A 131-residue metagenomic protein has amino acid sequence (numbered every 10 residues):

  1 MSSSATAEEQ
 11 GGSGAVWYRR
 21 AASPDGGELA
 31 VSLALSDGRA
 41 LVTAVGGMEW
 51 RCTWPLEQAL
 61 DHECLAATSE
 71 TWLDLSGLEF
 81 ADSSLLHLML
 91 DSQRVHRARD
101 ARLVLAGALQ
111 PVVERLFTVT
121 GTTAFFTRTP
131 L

Functional and structural regions predicted by a protein language model:
M1-F80, S84, L90-L131: STAS-like cytosolic regulatory interaction modules
